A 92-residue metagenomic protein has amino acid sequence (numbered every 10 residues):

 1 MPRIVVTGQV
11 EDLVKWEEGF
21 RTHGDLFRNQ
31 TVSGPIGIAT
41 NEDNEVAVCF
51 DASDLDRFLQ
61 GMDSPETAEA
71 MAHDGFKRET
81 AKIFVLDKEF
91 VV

Functional and structural regions predicted by a protein language model:
M1-V92: Short S/T/G/P-rich N-terminal loop/turn motif that feeds into the first structured element of a domain
